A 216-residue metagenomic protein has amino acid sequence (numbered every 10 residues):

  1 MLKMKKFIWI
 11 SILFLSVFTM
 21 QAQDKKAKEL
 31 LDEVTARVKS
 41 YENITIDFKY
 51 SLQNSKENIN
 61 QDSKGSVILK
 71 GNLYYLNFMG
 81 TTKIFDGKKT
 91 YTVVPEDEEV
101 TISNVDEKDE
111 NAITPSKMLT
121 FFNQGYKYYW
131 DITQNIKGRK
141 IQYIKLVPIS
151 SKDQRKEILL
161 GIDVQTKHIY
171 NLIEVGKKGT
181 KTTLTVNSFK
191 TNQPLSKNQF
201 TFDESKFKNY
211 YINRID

Functional and structural regions predicted by a protein language model:
K5-I12: Sec-dependent signal peptide recognition, specifically the positively charged N-region followed immediately by
F14, F18-I59, N72, K206 (+1 more regions): N-terminal leader/targeting segments and the immediate start of mature chains
I44-Y50, S63-V67, L76, K156: One face of beta-strands
Y50, V94, I173-G176: Beta-turn initiation residues at beta-strand->coil junctions
K64-A112, T182-T183: An acidic-aromatic
V105-R139: Flexible, surface-exposed loop/linker segments and immediately adjacent secondary-structure boundaries
Y129-F207, I212-I215: Gly/Pro-enriched, hydrophobic low-complexity segments that function as extracytoplasmic propeptides/linkers
